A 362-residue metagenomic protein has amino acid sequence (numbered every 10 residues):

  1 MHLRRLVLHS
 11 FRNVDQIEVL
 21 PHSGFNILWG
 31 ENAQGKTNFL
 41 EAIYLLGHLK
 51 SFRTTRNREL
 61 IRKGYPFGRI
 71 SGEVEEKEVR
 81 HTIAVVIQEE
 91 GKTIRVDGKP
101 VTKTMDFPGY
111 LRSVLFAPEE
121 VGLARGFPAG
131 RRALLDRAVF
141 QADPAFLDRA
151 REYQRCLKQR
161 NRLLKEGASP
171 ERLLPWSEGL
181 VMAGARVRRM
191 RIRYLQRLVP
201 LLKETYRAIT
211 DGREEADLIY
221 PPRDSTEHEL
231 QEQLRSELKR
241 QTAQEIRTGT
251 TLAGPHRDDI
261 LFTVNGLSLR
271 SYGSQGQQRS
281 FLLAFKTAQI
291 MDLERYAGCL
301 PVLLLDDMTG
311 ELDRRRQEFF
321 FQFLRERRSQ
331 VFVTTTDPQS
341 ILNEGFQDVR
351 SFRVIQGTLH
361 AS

Functional and structural regions predicted by a protein language model:
M1-E31, E171-M182, R186-V302, E311-R315 (+3 more regions): Conserved NTPase motor "head" modules and their coupling/switch loops across ABC/AAA+ ATPases, GTPases, and GHKL ATPases
G35-K36: Conserved lysine of the Walker
Y44: Helix-to-loop junction immediately C-terminal to a conserved catalytic motif
G47-G130, D136-A142, F146, V199-E204 (+1 more regions): Nucleotide-state sensing region of NTPase/ATPase domains
G72, Q330-T336: Structural recognition of the conserved hydrophobic beta-strand(s) that form the central parallel beta-sheet of P-loop
G122-L123, A129-L174, E178, R188: Long, charged N-terminal accessory/stalk domains
D306-M308: Walker B catalytic acidic pair
